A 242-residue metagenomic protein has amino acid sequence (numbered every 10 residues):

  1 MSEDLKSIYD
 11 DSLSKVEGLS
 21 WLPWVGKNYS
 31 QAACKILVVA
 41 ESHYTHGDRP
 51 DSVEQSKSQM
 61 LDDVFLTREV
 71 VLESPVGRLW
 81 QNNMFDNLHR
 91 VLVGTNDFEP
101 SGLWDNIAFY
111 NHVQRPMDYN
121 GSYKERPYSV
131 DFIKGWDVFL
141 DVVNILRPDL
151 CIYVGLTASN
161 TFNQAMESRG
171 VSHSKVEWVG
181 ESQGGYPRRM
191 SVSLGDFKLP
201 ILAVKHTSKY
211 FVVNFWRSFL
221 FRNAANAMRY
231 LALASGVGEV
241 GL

Functional and structural regions predicted by a protein language model:
S2-L146, L150, L156-T161, Y210: A polyanion-binding, active-site-adjacent surface
E3-I8, Y123-D137, S159-L242: C-terminal capping/extension of enzyme domains
